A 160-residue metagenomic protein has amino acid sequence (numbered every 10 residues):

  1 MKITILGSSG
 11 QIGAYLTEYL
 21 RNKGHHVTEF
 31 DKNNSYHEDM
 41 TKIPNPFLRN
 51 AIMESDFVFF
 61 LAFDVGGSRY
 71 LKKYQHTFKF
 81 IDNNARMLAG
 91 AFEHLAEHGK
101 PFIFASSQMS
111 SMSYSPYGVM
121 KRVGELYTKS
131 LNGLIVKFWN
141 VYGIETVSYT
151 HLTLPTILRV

Functional and structural regions predicted by a protein language model:
I5-Y19: N-terminal Rossmann NAD(P)H-binding glycine-rich loop of SDR-like oxidoreductase domains
L6, F30, L61, F102-S107 (+1 more regions): SDR active-site strand-loop-helix element
T28-F47: Adenosine-cofactor binding site in Rossmann-like domains, unifying the SAM/SAH pocket of S-adenosylmethionine-dependent
N45-N83: NAD(P)H-binding glycine-rich loop region in Rossmannoid oxidoreductase-like domains and their noncatalytic homologs
R86-V119, L134: Conserved Rossmann-fold NAD(P)-dependent oxidoreductase catalytic core, especially the SDR/UDP-sugar
L88-A89, R122-K129: Conserved active-site helix of classical SDR/Rossmann-fold NAD(P)-dependent CH-OH oxidoreductases
S106-S107, L126-E145: Conserved beta-loop-beta element that borders a ligand/cofactor-binding pocket
T150-T156: Conserved small/polar residues in nucleotide/adenosyl-binding loops
